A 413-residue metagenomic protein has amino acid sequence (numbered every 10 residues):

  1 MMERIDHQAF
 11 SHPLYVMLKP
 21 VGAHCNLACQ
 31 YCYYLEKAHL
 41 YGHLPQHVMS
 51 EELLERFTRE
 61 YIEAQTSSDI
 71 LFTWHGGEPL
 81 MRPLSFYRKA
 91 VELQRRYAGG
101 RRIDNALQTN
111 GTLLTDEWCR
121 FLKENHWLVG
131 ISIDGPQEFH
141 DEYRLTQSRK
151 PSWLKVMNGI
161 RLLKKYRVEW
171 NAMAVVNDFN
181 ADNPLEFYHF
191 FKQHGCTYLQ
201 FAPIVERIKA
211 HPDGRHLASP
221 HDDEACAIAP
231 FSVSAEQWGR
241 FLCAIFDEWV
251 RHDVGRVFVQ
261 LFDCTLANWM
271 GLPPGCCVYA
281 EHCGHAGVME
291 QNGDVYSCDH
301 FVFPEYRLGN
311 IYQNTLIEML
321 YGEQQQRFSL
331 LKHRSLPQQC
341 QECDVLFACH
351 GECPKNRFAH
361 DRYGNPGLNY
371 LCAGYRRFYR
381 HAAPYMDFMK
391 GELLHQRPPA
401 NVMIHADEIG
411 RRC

Functional and structural regions predicted by a protein language model:
M2-R120, N125: Conserved alpha-helical substructure of the radical SAM core
C25, C29-C32, C276-C277, C283 (+5 more regions): Disulfide-bonded cysteines in secreted/extracellular proteins and peptides
Q30-Y34, D134, D213-H221: Short, flexible, mixed-charge acidic loops at enzyme active sites
F57-R59, E63, M81-Q200, R207-K209 (+1 more regions): Conserved AdoMet/S-adenosylmethionine-binding subsite of the radical SAM
T146-L154, R161, K165-V278, H282 (+3 more regions): Radical SAM enzyme [4Fe-4S]-AdoMet core and its adjacent flexible, acidic and glycine-rich loops/tails across
Q291: Short, ordered coil/turn segments that flank beta-strands lining enzyme active or ligand-binding pockets
V302-C413: Flexible mid-to-C-terminal extensions adjoining Fe-S/redox cofactors in radical SAM and related proteins
